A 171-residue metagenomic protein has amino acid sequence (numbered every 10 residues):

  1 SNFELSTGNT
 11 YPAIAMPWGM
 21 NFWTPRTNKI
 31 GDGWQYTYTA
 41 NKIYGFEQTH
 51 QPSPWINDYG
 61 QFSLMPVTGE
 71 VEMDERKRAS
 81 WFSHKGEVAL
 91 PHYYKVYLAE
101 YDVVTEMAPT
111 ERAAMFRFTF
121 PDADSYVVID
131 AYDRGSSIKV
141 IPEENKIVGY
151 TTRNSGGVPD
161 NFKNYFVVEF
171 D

Functional and structural regions predicted by a protein language model:
S1-D171: Accessory carbohydrate-recognition regions in carbohydrate-active enzymes
